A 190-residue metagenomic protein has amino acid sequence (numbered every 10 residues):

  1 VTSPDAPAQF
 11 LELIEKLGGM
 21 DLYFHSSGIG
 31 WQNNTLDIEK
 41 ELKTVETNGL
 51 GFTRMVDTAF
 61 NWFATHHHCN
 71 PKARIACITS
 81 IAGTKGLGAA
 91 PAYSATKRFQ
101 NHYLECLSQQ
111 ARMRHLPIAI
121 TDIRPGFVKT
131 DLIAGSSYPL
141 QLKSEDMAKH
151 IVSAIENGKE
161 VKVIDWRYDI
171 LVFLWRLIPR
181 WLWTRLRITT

Functional and structural regions predicted by a protein language model:
V1-D5: Rossmann-fold cofactor-recognition segment
S26-Q32: Conserved NAD(P)H cofactor-binding loop of Rossmann-fold oxidoreductase domains
N33-E46: Short alpha-helical oligomerization interface
V56, T96: Active-site helix of classical SDR
S80: Residue(s) in the substrate-gating loop at a strand-loop-helix junction that position the organic substrate next
K85-P91, S136: Active-site loop immediately N-terminal to the catalytic Tyr-X3-Lys motif of short-chain dehydrogenase/reductase
D122, A134-R176: C-terminal helical subdomain
